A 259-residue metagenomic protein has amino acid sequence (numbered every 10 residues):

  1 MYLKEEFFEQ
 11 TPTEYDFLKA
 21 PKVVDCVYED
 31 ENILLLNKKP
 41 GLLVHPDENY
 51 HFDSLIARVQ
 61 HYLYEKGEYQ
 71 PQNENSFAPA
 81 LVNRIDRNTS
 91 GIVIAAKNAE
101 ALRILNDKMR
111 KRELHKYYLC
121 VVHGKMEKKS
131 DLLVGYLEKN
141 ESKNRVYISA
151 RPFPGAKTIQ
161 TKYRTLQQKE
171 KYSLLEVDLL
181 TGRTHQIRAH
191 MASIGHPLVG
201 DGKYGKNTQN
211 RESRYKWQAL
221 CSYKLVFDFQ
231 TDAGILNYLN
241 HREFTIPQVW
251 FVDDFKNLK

Functional and structural regions predicted by a protein language model:
M1-K259: RNA pseudouridine synthases
